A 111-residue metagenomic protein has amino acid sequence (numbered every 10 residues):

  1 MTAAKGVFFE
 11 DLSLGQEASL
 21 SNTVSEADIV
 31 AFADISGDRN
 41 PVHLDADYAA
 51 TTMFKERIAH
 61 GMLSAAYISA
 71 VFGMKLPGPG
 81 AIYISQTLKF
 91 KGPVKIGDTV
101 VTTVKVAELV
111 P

Functional and structural regions predicted by a protein language model:
M1-S85: Hot-dog-fold acyl-thioester-processing enzymes
I84-P111: Hydrophobic beta-sheet segments that form the core/acyl-binding groove of ACP/CoA-dependent acyl-chain-processing
